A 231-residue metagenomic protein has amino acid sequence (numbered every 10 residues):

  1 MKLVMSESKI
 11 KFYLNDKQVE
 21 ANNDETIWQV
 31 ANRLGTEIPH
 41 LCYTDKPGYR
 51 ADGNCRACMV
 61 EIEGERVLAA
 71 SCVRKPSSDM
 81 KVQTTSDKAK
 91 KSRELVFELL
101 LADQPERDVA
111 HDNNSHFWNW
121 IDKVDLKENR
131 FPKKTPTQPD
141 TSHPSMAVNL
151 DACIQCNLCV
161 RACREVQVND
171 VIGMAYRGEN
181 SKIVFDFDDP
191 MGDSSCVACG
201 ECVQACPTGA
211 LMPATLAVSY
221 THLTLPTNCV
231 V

Functional and structural regions predicted by a protein language model:
K2-E7, W28: Terminal leader/tail segments of proteins
E7-N15: Eukaryote-biased recognition of intrinsically disordered, low-complexity regulatory segments
L14-K17, E63-G64: Short strand-turn-strand beta-turns centered on an Asx-Gly dipeptide
N22-L68, V73-S77: N-terminal cofactor/phosphate-binding cores enriched in small/glycine residues, especially glycine-rich loops such as
R56-A198, Q204-L223: Fe-S ferredoxin-like electron-transfer domains and their immediately adjacent linker/connector regions across
H222-V231: Single conserved hydrophobic/aromatic residue that forms the stacking wall/gate of nucleotide- or nucleobase-binding
